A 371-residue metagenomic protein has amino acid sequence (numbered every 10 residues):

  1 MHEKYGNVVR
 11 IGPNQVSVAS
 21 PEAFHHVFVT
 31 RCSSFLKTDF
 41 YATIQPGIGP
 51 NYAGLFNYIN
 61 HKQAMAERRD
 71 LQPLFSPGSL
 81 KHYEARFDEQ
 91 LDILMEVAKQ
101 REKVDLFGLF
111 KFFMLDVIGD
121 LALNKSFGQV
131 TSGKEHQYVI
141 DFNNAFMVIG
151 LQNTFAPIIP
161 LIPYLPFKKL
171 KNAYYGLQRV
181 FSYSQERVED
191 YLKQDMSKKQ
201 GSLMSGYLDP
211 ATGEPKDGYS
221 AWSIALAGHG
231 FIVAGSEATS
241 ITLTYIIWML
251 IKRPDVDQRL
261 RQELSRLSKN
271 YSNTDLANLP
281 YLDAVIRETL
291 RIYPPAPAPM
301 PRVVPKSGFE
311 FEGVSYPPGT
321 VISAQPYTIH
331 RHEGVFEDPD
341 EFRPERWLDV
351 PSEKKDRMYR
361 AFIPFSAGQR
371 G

Functional and structural regions predicted by a protein language model:
M1-H82, L115-D116, K134-I162: Cytochrome P450 substrate-recognition site 1
F24-T30, S34, G128, Y327-E341: Cytochrome P450 core scaffold surrounding the K-helix E-X-X-R motif and the conserved "meander" helix-loop region
K37-I48, K81-L243: Cytochrome P450 heme-thiolate monooxygenase catalytic core
A53, H229, A234, N273-A277 (+2 more regions): Cytochrome P450 heme-thiolate "Cys pocket" and heme-binding signature region
P77-K81, Y175, Q194-M196, N273-P280 (+1 more regions): Conserved, non-catalytic sequence blocks in retroelement Pol enzymes and Pol-derived host proteins
E84, D88, K134-N144, K198-S205 (+6 more regions): Cytochrome P450 I-helix active-site segment
M114, A238-E263: Cytochrome P450 catalytic-core helices
K306, A324-E353: Conserved cytochrome P450 K-helix/beta-meander segment immediately N-terminal to the heme-binding cysteine loop
